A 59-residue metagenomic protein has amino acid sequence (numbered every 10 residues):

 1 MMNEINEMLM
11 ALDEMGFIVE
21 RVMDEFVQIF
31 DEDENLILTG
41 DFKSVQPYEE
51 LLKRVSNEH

Functional and structural regions predicted by a protein language model:
M1-F26, R54: N-terminal acidic leader/helix
L12, E32-N35: Glycine-centered tight beta-turn/hairpin loop motif at sheet-sheet or coil-to-beta transitions
V27-D31, T39: Short linear proline/tyrosine/threonine-rich motifs used for host-factor recruitment and membrane trafficking/assembly
N35-H59: Detector for the mature cores of small, proteolytically processed and post-translationally modified peptide effectors
